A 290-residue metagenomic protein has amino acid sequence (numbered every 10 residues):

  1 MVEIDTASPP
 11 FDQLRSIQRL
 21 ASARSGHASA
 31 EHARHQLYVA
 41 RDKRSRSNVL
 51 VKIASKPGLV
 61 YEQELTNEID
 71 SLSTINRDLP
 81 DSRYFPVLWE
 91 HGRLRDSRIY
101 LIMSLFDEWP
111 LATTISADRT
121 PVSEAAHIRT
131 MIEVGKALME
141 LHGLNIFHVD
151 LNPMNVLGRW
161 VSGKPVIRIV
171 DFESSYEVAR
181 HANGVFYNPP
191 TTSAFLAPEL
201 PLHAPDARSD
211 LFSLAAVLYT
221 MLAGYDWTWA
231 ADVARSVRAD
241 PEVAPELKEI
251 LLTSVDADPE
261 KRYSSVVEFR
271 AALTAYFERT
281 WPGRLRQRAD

Functional and structural regions predicted by a protein language model:
R34-E68: ATP-binding glycine-rich loop module of kinase domains
V87-I99: Short beta-strand micro-motifs within the conserved protein kinase catalytic domain, predominantly in the N-lobe
D96-P110: Conserved short submotifs of the Hanks-type protein kinase catalytic core that shape the nucleotide-binding pocket
T130-M131: Activation segment signature within eukaryotic-like protein kinase domains
H142-W160: Catalytic-loop of the protein kinase fold
G184-E199: Conserved activation segment of eukaryotic-like protein kinases, specifically the C-terminal portion of the activation
R262: Conserved HRD-motif arginine in the catalytic loop of eukaryotic-like protein kinases
